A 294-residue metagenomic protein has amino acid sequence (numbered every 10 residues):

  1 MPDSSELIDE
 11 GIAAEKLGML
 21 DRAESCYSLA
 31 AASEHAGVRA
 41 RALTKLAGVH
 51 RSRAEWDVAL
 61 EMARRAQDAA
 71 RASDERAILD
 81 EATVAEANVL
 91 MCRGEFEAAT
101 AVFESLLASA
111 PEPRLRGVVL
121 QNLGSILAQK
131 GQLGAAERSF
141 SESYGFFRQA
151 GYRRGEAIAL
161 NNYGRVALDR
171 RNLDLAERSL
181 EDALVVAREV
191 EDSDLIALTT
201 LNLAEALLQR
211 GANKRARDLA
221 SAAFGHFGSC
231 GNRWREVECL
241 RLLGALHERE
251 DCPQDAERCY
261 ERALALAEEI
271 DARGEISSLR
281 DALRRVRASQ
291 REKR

Functional and structural regions predicted by a protein language model:
M1-E10, S229-N232, V237, E248-R294: C-terminal non-catalytic interaction modules
D3-G37, R41-A69, N88-A101, Q129-G131 (+1 more regions): Inter-helical turn/loop elements of alpha-helical hairpins
I8-K16, R41-S52, I78-C92, R114-Q129 (+5 more regions): Conserved alpha-helical positions within TPR/SEL1-like repeat arrays
A32-G37, R71-E75, S109-P113, F146-Y152 (+3 more regions): Short coil/turn linkers that connect adjacent helices within long alpha-helical scaffolds, especially alpha-solenoid
